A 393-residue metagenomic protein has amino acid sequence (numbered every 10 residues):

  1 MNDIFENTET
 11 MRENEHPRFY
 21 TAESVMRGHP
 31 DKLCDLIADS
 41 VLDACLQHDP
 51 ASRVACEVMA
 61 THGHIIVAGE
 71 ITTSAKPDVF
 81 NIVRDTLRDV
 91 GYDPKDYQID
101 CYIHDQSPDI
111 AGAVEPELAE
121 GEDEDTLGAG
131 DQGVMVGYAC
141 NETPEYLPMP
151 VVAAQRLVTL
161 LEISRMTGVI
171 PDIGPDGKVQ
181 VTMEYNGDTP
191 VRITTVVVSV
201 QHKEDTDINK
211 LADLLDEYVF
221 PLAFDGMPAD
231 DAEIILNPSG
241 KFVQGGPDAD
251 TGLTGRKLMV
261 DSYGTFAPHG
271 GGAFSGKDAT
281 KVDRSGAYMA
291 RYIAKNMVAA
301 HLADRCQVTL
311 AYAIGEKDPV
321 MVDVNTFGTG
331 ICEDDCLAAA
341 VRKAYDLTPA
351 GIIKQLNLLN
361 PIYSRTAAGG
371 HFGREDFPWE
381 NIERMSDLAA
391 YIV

Functional and structural regions predicted by a protein language model:
N2-A55: N-terminal, positively charged regions that mediate nucleic acid binding
T21, G63, N81, R88 (+2 more regions): Glycine-rich, mobile lid/loop segments that gate access to catalytic sites or pores
E23-V25, H29-C34, G128-T143, V243-A267 (+2 more regions): Conserved phosphate/anionic-ligand binding catalytic regions in large, soluble enzymes, centered on
R27-L46, E142-T159, K277-H301: Alpha-helical support elements that line or immediately flank enzyme active sites and cofactor-binding pockets
S52-C56, G177-M183, A232-L236, L302-A313: A short glycine-rich, hydrophobically flanked beta-strand micro-motif that places a catalytic Asp/Glu for divalent metal
A55-T73, I314-D318: Short, charge-patterned binding micro-sites
T61, R305, Y312-V393: Internal helix-turn-beta structural module
T206-M297: Glycine-rich anion/phosphate-binding loop at the beta-strand->alpha-helix junction
